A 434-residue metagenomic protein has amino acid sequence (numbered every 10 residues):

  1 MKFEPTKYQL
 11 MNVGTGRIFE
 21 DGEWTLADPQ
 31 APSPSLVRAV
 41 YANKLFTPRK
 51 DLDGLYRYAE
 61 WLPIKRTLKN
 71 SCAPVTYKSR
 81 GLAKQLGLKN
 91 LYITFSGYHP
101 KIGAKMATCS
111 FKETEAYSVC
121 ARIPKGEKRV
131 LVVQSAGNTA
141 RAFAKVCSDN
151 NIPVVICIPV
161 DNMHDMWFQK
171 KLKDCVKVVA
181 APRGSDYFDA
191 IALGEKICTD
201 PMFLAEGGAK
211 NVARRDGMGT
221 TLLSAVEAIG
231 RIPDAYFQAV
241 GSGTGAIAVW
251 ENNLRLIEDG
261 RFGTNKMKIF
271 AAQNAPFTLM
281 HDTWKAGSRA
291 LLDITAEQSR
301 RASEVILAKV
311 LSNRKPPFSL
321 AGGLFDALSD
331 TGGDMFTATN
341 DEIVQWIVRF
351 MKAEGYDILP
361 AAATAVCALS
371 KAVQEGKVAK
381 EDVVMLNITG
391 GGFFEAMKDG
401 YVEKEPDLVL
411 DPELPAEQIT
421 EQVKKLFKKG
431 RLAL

Functional and structural regions predicted by a protein language model:
M1-L434: PLP-dependent amino-acid enzyme catalytic core
